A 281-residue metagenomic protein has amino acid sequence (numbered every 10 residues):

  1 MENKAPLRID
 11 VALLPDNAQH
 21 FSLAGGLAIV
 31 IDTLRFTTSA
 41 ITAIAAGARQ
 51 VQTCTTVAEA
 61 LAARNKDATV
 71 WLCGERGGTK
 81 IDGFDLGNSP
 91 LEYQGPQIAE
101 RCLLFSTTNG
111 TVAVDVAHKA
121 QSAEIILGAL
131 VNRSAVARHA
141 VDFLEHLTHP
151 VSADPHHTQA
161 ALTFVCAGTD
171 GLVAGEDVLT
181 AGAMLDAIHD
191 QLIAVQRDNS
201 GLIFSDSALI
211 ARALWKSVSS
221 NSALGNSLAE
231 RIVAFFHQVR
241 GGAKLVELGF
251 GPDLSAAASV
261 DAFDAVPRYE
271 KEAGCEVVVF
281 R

Functional and structural regions predicted by a protein language model:
M1-L13: N- or domain-start disorder-to-order transition segments that initiate the globular core
D16-F21, A28-S39: Short acidic, Gly/Ser-rich segments with clustered Asp/Glu that frequently serve as metal-coordination loops in enzyme
I29-V30, T163-G168: Short glycine-rich or small-residue beta-strand-to-loop segments that form or flank ligand, phosphate, metal/Fe-S
R35, N109-T111, T169-G171: Gly/Ser/Thr-rich loops at beta-strand to alpha-helix junctions that form or flank small-molecule/cofactor-binding
T38-A46: Short active-site loop/helix that positions an aromatic residue
Q52-A161, V165: Acidic/Gly/His-enriched mid-domain segments of enzyme catalytic cores or analogous surface patches that mediate
D85-V112, V116-E124, G175-R281: Long, charged alpha-helical interface segments
A167-D177: Phosphate/ribose-phosphate-bearing ligand recognition and processing surfaces, centered on ADP-ribose/NAD(+/P+) systems
